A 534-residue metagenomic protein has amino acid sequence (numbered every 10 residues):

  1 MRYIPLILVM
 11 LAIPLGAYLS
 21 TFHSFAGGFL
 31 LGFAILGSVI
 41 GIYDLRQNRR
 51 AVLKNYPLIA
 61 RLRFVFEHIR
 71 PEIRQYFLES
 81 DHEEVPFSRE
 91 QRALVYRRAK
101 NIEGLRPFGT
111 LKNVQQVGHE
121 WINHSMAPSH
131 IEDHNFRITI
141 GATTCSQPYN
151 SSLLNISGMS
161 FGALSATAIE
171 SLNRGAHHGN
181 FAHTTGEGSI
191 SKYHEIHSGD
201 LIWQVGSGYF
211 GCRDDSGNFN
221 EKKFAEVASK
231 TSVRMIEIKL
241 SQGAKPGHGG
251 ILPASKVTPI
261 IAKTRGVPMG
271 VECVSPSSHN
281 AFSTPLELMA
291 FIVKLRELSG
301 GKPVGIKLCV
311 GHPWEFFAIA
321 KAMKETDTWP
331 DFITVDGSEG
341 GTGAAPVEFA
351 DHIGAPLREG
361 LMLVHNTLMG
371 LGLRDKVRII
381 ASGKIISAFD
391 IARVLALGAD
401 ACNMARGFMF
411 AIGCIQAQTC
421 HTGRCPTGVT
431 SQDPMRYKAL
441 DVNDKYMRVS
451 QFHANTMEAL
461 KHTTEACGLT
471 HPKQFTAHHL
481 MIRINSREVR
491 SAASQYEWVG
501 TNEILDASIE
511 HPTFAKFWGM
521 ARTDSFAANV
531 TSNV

Functional and structural regions predicted by a protein language model:
R2-A182, G188-S198, W203-G247, P253-A254 (+1 more regions): Conserved, well-structured core domains of diverse proteins
A166, E170, G179, H183 (+4 more regions): Internal alpha/beta core interface subdomains
N180-F181, V233, G301, P330 (+2 more regions): A structural motif
W203-S207, G211, A254-S283, G343-R358 (+1 more regions): Glycine-rich tight-turn/loop motif centered on a GG-T
R213-L240, P356, L361, N366 (+9 more regions): Phosphate/diphosphate-binding loops
K230-R265, Q418-M435, H453, L460: Mobile "lid/hinge" segments at catalytic clefts and subdomain interfaces of large enzymes
V274-Y437: Glycine-rich phosphate/ribose-binding loops and adjacent secondary-structure elements that form binding surfaces
I386-I391, L395-T501, L505-G519: Gly/Ser/Thr/Ala-enriched C-terminal appendages of enzymes
